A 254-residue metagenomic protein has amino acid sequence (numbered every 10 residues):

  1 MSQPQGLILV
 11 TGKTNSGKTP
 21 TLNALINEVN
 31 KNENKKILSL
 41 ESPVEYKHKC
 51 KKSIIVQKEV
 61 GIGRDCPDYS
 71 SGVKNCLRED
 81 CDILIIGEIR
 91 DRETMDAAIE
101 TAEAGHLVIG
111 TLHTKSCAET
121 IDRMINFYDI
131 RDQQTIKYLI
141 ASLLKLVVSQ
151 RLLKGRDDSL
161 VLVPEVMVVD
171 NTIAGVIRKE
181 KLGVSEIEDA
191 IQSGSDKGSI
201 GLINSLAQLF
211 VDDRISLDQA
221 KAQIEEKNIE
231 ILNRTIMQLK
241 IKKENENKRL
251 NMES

Functional and structural regions predicted by a protein language model:
M1-S254: Short, flexible helix-loop junctions that flank or precede catalytic/ligand sites
